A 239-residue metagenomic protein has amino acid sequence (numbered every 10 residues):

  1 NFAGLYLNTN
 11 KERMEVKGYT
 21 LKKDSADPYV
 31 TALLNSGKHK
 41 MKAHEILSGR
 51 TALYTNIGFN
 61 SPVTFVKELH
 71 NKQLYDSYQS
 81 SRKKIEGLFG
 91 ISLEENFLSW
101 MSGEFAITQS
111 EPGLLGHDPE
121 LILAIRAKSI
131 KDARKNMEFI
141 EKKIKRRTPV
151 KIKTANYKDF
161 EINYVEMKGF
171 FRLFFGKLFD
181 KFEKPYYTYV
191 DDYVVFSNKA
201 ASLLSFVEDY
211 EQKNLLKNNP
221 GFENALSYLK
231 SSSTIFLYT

Functional and structural regions predicted by a protein language model:
N1-L69, E104, K177-Y186, K199 (+1 more regions): Leucine-rich, highly hydrophobic segment in Treponema pallidum outer-membrane-associated proteins
T31-N35, S80-K83, G87, S99 (+4 more regions): Polar/charged alpha-helical tracts
S36, K72-Y75, L88-I91, E95 (+5 more regions): Surface-exposed polar/charged interaction patches
K38, K42, L53, K72 (+4 more regions): Generic amphipathic alpha-helical segments used as scaffolds and interaction surfaces in large, multi-domain proteins
K40-M41, P62, D76, S92-N96 (+3 more regions): Short secondary-structure junctions and interdomain/linker hinges
M41-I46, Y78-K83, R147-K151, P220-E223: Glycine-rich loops and low-complexity Gly/Arg-rich segments that provide flexible linkers or classic glycine-based
R50-G90, K145: Predominantly extracellular/luminal regions of secreted and cell-surface proteins, especially disulfide-bonded
T55, E95-A225: Single conserved position on a long alpha-helix in the C-terminal lobe of the eukaryotic protein kinase
